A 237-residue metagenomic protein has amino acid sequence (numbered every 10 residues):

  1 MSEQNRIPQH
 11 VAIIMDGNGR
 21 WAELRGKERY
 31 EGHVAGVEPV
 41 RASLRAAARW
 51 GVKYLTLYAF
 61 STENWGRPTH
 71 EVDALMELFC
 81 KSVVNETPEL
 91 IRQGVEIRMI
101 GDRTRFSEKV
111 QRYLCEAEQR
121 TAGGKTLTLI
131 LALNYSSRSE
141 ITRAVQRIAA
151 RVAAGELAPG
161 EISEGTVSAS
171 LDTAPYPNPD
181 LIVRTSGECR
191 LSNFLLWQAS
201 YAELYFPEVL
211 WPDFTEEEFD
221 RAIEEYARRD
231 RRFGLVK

Functional and structural regions predicted by a protein language model:
M1-K237: Flexible, compositionally biased loop and terminal segments
